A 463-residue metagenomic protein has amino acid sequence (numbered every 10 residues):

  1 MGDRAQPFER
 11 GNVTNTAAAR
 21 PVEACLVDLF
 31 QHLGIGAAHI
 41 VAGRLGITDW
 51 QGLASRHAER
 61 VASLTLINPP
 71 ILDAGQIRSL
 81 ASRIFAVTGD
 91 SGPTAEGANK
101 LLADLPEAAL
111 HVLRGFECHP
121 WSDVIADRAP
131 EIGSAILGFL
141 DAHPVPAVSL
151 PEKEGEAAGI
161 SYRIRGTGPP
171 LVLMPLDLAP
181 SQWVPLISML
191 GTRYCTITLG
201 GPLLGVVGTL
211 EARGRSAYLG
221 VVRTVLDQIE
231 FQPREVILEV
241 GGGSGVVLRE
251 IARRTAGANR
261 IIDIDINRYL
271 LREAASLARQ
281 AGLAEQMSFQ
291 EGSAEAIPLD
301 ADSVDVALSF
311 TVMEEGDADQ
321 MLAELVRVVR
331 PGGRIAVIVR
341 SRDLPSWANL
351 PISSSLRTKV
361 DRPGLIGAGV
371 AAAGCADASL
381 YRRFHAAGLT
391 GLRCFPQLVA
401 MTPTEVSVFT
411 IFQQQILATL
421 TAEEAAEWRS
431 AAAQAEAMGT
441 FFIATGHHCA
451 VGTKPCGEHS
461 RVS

Functional and structural regions predicted by a protein language model:
M1-N12, I164-G205, S244, I251 (+1 more regions): Conserved HGGG/HGGXW glycine-rich cap/lid loop of the alpha/beta-hydrolase fold
H111-P151: Catalytic active-site module of serine/aspartate enzymes centered on a nucleophile-bearing elbow/loop
L238, L248-A296: Class I SAM-dependent methyltransferase SAM/SAH-binding core
E295-V306: A short acidic, Gly/Pro-enriched loop at the edge of an enzyme's catalytic core that lines a small-molecule cofactor
D305-D319: A short SAM/SAH-binding and catalytic strip from SAM-dependent methyltransferases
D319-R334: A short glycine-rich, Lys/Arg-flanked "PGG" loop and its adjoining helix->strand segment in the class I
A336-P403: Conserved catalytic/acceptor-binding region of the Class I
G391-F442: C-terminal helical/coil "lid" or tail adjacent to the Rossmann-like core of SAM-dependent
